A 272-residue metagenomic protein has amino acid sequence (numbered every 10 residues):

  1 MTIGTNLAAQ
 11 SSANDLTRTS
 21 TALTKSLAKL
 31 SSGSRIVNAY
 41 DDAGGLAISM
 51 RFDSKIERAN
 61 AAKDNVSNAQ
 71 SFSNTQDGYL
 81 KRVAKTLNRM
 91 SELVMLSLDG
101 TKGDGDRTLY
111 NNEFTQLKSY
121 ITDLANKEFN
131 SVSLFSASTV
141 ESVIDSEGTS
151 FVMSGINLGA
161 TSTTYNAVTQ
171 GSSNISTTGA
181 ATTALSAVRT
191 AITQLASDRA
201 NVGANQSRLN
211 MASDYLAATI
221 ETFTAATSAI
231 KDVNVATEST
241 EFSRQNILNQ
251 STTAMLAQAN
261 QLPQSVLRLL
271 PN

Functional and structural regions predicted by a protein language model:
M1-S11, T21, R35-A39, A43-D214 (+3 more regions): Amphipathic alpha-helical coiled-coil/heptad-repeat segments
T240-S243: Signal-transducing coiled-coil linker helix
